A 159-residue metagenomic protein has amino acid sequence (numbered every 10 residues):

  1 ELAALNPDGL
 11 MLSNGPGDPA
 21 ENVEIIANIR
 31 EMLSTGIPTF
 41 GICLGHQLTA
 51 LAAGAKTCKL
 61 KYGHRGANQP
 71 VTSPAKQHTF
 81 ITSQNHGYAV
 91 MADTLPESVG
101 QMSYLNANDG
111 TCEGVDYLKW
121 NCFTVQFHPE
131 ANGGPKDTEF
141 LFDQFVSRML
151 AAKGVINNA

Functional and structural regions predicted by a protein language model:
A3-G9, S13-Q84, A89-A92, G134-Q144 (+1 more regions): Cysteine-nucleophile active-site neighborhood
A4-P7, H46, Y104, D116-W120 (+1 more regions): Amphipathic, alpha-helical segments enriched in basic
M11, A53, E97, F123-F127: Generic, low-specificity signal for short hydrophobic/alpha-helical stretches with a mild N-terminal bias, encompassing
K56, L60, A67, Q101 (+2 more regions): Glycine-rich, flexible loop/turn motifs
Y62, S73, A107, Y117 (+1 more regions): Active-site donor-binding loop signature of nucleotide-sugar glycosyltransferases
H78-K119, N158-A159: Catalytic beta-strand/loop cores that center a nucleophilic Ser/Cys/Thr and support acyl-enzyme chemistry
G114-I156: A glycine-centered loop/beta-turn motif at secondary-structure junctions
